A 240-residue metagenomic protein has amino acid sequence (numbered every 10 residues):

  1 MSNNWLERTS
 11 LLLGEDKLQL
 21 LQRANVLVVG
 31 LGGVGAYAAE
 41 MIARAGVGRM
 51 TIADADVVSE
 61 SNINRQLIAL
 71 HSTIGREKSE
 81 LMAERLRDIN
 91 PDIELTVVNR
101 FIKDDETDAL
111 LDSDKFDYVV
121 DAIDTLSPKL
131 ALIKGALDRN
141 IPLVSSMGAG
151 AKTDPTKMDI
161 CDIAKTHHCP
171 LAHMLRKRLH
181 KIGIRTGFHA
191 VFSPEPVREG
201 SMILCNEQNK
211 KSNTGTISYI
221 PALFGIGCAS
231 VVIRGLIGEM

Functional and structural regions predicted by a protein language model:
M1-L27, E60: N-terminal charged helix/coil linker that caps or initiates catalytic domains
S2, D112-D117, I123-P128, D138 (+4 more regions): Glycine-rich phosphate/adenylate-binding loop
V28-G30, A53: Conserved N-terminal Rossmann-fold NAD(P)-binding element of oxidoreductases
V34-G35: Hydrophobic/small residue at the entry helix of a nucleotide-binding pocket
I42: Aromatic pocket-lining residues of Rossmann-like dinucleotide-binding sites
V47, I52-N90: Glycine-rich phosphate-binding loop and adjoining beta1-alpha1-beta2 segment of Rossmann-like nucleotide-binding folds
N99-T107: Conserved SAM/SAH-binding loop
